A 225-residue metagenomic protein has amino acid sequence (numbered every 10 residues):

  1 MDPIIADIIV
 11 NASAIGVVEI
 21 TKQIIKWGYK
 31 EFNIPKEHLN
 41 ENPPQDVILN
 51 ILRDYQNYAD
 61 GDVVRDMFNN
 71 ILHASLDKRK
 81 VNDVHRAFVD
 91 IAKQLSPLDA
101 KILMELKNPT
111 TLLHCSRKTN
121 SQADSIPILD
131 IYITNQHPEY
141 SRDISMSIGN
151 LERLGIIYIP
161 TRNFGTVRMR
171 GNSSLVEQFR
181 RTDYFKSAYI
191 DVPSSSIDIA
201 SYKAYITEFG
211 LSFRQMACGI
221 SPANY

Functional and structural regions predicted by a protein language model:
M1-L98: Charged, alpha-helical interface segments at or near domain boundaries
N33, K107, T111, E152 (+2 more regions): Hydrophobic/aromatic-lined pockets within catalytic cores
P43-V47, T134-T166, S174, T182: Short amphipathic alpha-helical interaction segments
S75, R79, D99, T110-L113 (+1 more regions): Amphipathic alpha-helical interaction segments
D83-D90, Q94-K101, E139-E152, I199-S201 (+1 more regions): Short, well-structured alpha-helical interface segments that form or flank functional binding sites
H85-Q136: Short amphipathic alpha-helical interface segments
T110-K118, I159-R170: Short, solvent-exposed beta-strand-terminating loops
V167-Y225: Short, amphipathic alpha-helical interaction segments positioned at domain boundaries
